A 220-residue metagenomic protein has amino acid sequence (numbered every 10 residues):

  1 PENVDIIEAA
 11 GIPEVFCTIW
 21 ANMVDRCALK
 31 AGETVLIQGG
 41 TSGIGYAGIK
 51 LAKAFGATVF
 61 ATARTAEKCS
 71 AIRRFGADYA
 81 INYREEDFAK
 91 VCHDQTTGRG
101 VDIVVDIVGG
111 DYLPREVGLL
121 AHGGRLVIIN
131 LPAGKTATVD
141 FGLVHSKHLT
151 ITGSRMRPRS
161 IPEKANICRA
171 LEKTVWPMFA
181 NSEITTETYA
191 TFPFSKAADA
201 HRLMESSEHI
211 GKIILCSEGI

Functional and structural regions predicted by a protein language model:
D5-E86: Mid-domain Rossmann-like dinucleotide-binding core that forms the NAD(H)/NADP(H) cofactor-binding site
A31-E33, V101, G123: Phosphate-coordination loops involved in phosphoryl transfer and adenosine-cofactor binding
F55, I72, D111-E183, C216-I220: Glycine-rich phosphate-binding loop and adjacent beta-alpha segment of Rossmann(oid) nucleotide-cofactor-binding
A66, E85-K90, G110, P114 (+1 more regions): Structural motif corresponding to alpha-helix initiation and N-cap regions
I81, V104-V105: N-terminal Rossmann-like NAD(P) cofactor-binding module of classical short-chain dehydrogenase/reductase
F88-G98: Short amphipathic alpha-helix with an adjacent loop that forms part of the alpha/beta core around
W176, N181-A190, A198-I220: C-terminal capping/lid region of NAD(P)-dependent oxidoreductase domains
